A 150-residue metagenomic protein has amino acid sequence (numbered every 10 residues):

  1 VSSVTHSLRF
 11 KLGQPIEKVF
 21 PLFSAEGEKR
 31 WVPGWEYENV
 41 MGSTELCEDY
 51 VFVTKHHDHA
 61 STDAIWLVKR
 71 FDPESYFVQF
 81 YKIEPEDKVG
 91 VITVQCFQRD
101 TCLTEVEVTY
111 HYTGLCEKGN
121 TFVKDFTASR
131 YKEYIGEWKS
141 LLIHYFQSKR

Functional and structural regions predicted by a protein language model:
V1, K29-W35, T54-S61, I83-D87: Short, solvent-exposed secondary-structure boundary motifs
V1-E45: Hydrophobic ligand-binding cavity/cleft-lining segments
V19, S43-L46, V78-Q79, K132-Y134 (+1 more regions): Short alpha-helical linear motifs
L46-F52: Short coil-to-beta transition motif at edge beta-strands of beta-rich domains
D49, Q98-V108, I143-K149: Generic alpha-helical hydrophobic packing signal
H57-E105, H111-T113: Hydrophobic-ligand binding "helix-grip"
H111-R150: A conserved amphipathic terminal alpha-helix motif
